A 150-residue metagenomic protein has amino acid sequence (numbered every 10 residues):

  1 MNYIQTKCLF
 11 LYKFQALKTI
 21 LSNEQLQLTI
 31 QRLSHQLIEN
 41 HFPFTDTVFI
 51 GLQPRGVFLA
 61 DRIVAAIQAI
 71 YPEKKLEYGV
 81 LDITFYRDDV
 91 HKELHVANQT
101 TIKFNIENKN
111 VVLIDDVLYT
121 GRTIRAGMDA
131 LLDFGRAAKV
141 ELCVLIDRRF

Functional and structural regions predicted by a protein language model:
M1-F150: PRPP-associated nucleotide enzymes
